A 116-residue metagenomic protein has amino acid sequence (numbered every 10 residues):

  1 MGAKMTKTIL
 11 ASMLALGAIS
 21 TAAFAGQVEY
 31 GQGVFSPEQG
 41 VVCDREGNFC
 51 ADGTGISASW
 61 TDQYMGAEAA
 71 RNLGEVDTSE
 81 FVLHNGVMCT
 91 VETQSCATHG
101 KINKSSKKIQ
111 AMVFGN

Functional and structural regions predicted by a protein language model:
M1-G2, A25: Short intrinsically disordered terminal tails
G2-L10: Bacterial N-terminal signal peptides that target proteins for export
A18-A22: N-terminal signal peptide c-region/cleavage motif recognized by signal peptidases
G26-N116: Post-signal/leader-peptide non-cytosolic segments of secretory proteins
